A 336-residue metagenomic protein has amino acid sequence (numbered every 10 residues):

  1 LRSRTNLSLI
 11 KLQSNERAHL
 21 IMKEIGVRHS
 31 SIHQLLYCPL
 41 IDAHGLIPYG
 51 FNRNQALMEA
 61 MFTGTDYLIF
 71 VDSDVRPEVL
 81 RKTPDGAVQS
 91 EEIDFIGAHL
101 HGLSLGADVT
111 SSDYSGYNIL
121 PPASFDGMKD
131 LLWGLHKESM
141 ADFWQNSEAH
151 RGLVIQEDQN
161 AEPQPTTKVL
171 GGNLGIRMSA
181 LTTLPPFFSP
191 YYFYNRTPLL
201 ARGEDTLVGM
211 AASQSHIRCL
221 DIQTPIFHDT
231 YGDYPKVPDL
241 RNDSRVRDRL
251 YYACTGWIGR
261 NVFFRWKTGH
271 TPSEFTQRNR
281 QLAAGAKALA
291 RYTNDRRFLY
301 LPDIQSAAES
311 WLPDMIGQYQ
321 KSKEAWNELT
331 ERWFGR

Functional and structural regions predicted by a protein language model:
R2-T63: Active-site-proximal specificity loops/subdomain of glycosyltransferases
T5-K23, H99, P121-F125, E138-E157 (+1 more regions): Extended charged low-complexity segments that act as oligomerization/scaffolding linkers
T65, S104-D108, I217: Short, high-confidence coil segments that cap the C-terminus of an alpha-helix and link into the following beta-strand
T65-K82: Short beta-strand-to-loop acidic/aromatic patch adjacent to the donor-nucleotide binding site
E78-S189: Conserved catalytic core of nucleotide-sugar-dependent glycosyltransferases
P198-L207: Acidic donor-binding loop at a coil-to-helix junction in glycosyltransferase catalytic cores that engages
R202, R218-R241: Active-site donor/metal-binding and catalytic loop motifs of nucleotide-sugar-dependent glycosylation enzymes
T230, D239-R336: Terminal low-complexity segments of carbohydrate-biosynthetic enzymes
